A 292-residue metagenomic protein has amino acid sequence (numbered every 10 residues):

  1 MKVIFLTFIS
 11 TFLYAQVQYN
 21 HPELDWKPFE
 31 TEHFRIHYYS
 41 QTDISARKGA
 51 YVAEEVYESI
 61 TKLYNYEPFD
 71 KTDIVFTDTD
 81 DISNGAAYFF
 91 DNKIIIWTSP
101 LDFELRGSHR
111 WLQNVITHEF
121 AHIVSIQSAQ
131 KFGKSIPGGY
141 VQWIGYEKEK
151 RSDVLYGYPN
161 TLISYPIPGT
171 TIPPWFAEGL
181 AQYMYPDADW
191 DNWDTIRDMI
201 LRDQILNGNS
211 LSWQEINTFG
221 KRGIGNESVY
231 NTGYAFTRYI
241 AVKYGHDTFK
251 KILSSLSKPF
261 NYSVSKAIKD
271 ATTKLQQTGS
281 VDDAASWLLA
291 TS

Functional and structural regions predicted by a protein language model:
M1-N20: Bacterial Sec-dependent N-terminal signal peptides
Y14-A15, N65, P186, V242: Residue-level marker of positions within ordered structural domains that often coincide with functionally constrained
A15-P166: Juxtacatalytic substrate-recognition/specificity segment
N20-P22, D91, W111-V115, Q127-S292: Acidic/His/Gly-enriched intrinsically disordered linker/tail segments that often contain short helix/coil "MoRF-like"
